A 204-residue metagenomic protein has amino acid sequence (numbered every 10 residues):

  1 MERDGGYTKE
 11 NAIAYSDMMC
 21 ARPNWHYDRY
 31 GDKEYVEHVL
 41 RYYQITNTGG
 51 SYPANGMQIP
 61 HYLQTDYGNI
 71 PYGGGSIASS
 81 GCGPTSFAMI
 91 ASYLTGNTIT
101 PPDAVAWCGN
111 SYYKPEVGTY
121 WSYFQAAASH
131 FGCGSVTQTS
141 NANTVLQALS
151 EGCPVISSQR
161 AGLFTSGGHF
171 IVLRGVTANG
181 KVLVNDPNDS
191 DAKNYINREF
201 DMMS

Functional and structural regions predicted by a protein language model:
M1-P53: Non-catalytic cell-wall polysaccharide-engagement segments
G6, R29-E34, S76-T85, T98-I99 (+2 more regions): Soluble non-cytosolic domains of exported or imported proteins
E10, K33-V36, Y42, G74 (+3 more regions): Low-complexity, intrinsically disordered short peptide segments enriched in small/polar/basic residues
T48-Y113: Active-site-adjacent structural segments surrounding the nucleophilic cysteine of cysteine proteases and isopeptidases
A91-S204: Conserved active-site-adjacent core of cysteine acyl-enzyme catalytic domains
